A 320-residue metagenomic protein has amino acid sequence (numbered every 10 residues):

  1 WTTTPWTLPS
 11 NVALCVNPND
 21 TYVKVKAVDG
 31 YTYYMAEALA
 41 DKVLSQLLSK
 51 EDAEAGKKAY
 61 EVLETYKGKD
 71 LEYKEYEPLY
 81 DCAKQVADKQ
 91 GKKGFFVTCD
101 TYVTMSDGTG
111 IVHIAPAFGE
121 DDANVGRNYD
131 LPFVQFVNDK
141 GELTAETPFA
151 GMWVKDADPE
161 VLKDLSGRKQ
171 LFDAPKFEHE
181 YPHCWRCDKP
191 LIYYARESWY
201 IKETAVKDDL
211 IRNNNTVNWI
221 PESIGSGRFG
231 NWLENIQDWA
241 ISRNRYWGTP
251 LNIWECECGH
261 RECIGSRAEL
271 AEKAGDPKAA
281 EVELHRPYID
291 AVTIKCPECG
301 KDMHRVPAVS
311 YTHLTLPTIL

Functional and structural regions predicted by a protein language model:
W1-P9, T21-V23, D29, Y73 (+4 more regions): Residue patterns forming the tRNA-binding/recognition surfaces of aminoacyl-tRNA synthetases and related DALR
S10-V12, V16, D20-N138, E203: Catalytic alpha/beta core of large soluble enzyme barrels
A36, P221-E222, P317: Generic structural signal for alpha-helix starts
V306-A308: Short Cys/His-rich "knuckle" micro-motifs
T312-T318: Conserved small/polar residues in nucleotide/adenosyl-binding loops
